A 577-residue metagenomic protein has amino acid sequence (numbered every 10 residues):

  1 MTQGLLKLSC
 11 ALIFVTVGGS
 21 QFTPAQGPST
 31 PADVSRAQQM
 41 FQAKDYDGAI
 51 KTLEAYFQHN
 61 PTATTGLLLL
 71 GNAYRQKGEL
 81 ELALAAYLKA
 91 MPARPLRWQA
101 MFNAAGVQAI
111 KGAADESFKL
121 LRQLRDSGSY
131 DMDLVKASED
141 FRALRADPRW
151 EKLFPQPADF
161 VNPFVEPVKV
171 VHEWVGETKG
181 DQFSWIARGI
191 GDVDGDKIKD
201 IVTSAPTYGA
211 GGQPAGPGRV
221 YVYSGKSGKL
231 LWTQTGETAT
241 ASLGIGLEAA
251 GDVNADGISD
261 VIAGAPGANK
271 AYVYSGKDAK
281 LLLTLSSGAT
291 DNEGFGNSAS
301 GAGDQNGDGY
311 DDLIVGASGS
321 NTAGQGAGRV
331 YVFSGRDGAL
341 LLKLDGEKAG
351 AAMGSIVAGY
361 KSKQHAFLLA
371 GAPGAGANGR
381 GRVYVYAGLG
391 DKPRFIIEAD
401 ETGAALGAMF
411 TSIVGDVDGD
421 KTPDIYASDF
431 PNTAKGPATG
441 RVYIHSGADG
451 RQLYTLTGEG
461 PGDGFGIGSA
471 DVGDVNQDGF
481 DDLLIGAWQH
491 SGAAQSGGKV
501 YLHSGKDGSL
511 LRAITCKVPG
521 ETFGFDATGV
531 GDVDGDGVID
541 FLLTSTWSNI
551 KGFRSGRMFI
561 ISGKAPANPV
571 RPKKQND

Functional and structural regions predicted by a protein language model:
T30, T64-T65, W98-Q99, M132: Helix-start (N-cap) detector for alpha-helical repeat units in TPR-like alpha-solenoids, especially tetratricopeptide
Q42-A43, Q76, I110: Register position in tetratricopeptide repeats
A158-D577: Conserved beta-strand/short-helix segments that make up beta-rich extracellular adhesion/recognition modules
